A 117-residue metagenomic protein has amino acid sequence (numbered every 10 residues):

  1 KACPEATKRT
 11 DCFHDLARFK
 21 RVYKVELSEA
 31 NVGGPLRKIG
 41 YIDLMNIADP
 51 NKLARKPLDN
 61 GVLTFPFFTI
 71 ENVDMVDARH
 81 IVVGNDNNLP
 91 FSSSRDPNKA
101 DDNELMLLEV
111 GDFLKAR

Functional and structural regions predicted by a protein language model:
K1-R117: Sequence/structural signature of beta-propeller domains
